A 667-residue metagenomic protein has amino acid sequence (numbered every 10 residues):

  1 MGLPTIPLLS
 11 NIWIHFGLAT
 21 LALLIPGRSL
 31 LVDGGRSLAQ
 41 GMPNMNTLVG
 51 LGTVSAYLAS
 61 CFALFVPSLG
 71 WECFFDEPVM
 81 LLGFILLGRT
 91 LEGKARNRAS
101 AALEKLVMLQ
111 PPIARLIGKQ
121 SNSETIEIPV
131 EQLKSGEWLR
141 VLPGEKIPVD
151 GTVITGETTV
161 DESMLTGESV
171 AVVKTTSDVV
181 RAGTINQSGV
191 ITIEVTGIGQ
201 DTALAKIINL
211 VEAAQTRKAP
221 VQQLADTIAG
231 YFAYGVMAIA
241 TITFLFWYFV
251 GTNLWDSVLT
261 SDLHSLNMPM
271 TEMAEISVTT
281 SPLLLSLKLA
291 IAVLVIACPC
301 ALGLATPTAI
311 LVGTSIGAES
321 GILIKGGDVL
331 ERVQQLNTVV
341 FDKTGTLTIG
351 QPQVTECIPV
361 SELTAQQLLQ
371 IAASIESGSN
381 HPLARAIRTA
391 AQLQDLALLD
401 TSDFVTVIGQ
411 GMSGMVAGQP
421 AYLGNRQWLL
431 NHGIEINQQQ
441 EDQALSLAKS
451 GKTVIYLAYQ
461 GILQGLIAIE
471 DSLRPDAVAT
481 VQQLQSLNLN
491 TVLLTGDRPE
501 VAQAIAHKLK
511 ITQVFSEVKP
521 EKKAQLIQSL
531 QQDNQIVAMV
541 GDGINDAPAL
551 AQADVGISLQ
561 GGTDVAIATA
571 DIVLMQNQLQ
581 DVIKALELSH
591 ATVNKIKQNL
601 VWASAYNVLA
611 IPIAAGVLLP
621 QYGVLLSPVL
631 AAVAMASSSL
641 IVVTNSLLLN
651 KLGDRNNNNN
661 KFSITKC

Functional and structural regions predicted by a protein language model:
M1-I113, K218, T227, Y234 (+3 more regions): Transmembrane helix-loop-helix hairpins at the membrane interface
G2-S10, A39, L58, V66 (+8 more regions): Membrane-embedded alpha-helical bundles of multi-pass transporters
W13, D33-A56, I208-L245, V278 (+7 more regions): Soluble-to-membrane junctions at the N-terminal ends of transmembrane alpha-helices in multi-pass ion-transporting
G35-Q40, K94-L106, W255-D256, A305-G327 (+1 more regions): Juxtamembrane helix-loop transition segments at the membrane interface in multi-pass membrane proteins
E104-D201, G327-A372, M415: Conserved cytosolic catalytic loops of P-type ATPases
K119-N122, T175-V179, D256-M268, V329-P420 (+5 more regions): Conserved cytosolic catalytic headpiece of P-type ATPases
L383, Q394-A504: Signature of the cytosolic headpiece of P-type E1-E2 ATPases
G418, Y459-Q598: Conserved ATP-binding TGD loop and adjacent catalytic N/P-domain core of P-type ATPases
